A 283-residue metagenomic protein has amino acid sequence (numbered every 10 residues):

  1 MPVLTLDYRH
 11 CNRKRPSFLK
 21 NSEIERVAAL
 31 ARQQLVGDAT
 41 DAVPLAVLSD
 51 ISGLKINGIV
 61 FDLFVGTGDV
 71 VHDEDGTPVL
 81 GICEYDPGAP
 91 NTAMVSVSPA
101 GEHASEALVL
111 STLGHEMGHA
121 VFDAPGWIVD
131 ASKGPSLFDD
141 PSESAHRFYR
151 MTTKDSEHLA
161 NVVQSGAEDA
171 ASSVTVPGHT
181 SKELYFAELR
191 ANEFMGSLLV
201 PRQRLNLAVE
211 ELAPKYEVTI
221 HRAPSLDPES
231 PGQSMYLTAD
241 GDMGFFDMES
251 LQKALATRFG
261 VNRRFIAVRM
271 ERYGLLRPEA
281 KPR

Functional and structural regions predicted by a protein language model:
M1-R283: Active-site hotspot residues in diverse enzymes, especially metal/ion-binding acidic/histidine motifs
